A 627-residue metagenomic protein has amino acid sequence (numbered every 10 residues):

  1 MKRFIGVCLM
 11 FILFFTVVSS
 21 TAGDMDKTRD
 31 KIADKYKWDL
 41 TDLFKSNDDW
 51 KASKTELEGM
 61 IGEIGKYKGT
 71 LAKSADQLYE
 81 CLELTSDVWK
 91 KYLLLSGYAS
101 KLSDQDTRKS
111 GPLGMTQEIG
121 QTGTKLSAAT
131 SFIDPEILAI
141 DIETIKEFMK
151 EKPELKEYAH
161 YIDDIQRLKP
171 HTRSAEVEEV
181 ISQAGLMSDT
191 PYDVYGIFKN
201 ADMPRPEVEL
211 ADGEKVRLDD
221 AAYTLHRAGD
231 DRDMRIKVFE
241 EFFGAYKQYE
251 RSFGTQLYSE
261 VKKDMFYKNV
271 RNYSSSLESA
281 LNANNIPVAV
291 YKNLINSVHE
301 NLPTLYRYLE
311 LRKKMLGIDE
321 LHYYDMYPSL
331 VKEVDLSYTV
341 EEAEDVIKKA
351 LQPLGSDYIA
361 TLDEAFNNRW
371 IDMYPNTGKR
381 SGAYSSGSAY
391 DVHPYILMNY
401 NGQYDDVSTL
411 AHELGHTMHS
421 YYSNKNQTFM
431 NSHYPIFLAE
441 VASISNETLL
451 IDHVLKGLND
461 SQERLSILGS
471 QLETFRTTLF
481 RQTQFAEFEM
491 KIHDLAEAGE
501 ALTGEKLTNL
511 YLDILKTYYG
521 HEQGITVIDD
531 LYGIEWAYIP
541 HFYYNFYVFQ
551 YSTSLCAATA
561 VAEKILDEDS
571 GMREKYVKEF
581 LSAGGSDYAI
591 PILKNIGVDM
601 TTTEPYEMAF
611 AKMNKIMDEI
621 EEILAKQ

Functional and structural regions predicted by a protein language model:
M1-C8: Bacterial N-terminal signal peptides that target proteins for export
C8-T16: Bacterial N-terminal signal peptides
G23-E333, L515, I623-K626: A well-structured
D30-I32, T41, K45, I133 (+12 more regions): C-terminal, non-catalytic "cap/extension" segments appended to globular domains
M315-P353, I359-A360, S385, P394-Y395 (+4 more regions): Long, K/E/R/D-enriched contiguous segments that form extended
L336-V340, D391-A411: Short pre-active-site segment immediately N-terminal to the catalytic Zn-binding motif
L336-Y338, I371-H393: Catalytic zinc-binding patch centered on the HExxH motif and its immediate surroundings that defines zinc-dependent
T409, S420-I444: Post-HEXXH active-site segment of zinc metalloproteases
